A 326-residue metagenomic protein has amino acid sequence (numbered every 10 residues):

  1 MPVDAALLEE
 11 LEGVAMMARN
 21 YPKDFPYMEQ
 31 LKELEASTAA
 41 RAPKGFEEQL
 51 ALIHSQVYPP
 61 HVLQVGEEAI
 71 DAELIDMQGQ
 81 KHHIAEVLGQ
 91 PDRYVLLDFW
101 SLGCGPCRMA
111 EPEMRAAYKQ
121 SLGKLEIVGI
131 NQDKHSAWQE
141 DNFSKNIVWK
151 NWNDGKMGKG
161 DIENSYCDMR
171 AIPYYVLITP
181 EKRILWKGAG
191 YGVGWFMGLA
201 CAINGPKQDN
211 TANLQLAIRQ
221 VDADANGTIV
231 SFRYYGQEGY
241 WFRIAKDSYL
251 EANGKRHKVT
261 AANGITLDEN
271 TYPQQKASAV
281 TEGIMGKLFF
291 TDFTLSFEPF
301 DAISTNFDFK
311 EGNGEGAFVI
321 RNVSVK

Functional and structural regions predicted by a protein language model:
M1-H82, E86: Oxidative protein folding and maturation machinery
E68, R93, R170-I172: Short, small/polar residue-rich loop motifs at catalytic or cofactor-binding pockets
R93, F99-K119: Conserved redox-active cysteine motifs that mediate thiol-disulfide chemistry, especially di-cysteine Cys-X(1-2)-Cys
L96-L97, Y175: Hydrophobic beta-strand anchors of alpha/beta hydrolase catalytic cores
K119-K159, Y166-I172: Conserved segment of the thioredoxin-like fold in thiol-based oxidoreductases
K145-I147, K156-L199: Thiol/disulfide oxidoreductase modules built on the thioredoxin-like
K207-A217, N226, G239-W241, A245-H257 (+1 more regions): Surface-exposed edge beta-strand/loop patches
N253-A277: Solvent-exposed beta-strand/loop surfaces of large extracellular or lumenal domains
